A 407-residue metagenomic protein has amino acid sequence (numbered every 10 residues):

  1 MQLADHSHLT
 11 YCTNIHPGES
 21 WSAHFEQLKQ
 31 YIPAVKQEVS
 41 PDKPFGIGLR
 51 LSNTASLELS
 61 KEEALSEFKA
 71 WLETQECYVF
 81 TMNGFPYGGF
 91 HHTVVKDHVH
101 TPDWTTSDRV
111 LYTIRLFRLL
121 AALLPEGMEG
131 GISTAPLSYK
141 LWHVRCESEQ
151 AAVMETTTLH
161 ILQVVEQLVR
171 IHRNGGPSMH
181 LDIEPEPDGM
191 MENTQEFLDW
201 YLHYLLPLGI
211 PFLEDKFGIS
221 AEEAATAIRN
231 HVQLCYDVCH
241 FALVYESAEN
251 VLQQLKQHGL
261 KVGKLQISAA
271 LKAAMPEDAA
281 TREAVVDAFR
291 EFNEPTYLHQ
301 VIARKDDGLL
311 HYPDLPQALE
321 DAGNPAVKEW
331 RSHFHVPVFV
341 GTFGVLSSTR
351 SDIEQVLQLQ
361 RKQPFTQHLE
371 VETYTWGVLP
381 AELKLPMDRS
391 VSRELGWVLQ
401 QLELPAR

Functional and structural regions predicted by a protein language model:
M1-G127, G131, Q163, I228-C235 (+2 more regions): N-terminal pre-domain/capping segments
N14-H16, R50-T54, G84-Y87, A135-Y139 (+5 more regions): Active-site beta-loop-alpha junctions enriched in small/polar residues
H24-P33, K61-F68, A151-Q167, L198-L208 (+3 more regions): Well-ordered, non-membrane alpha-helical segments in soluble/globular domains
L57-K61, H92, W142-V144, E192-E196 (+3 more regions): A short acidic (Asp/Glu
E73-E76, K256, F334, R361: Anion (oxyanion) recognition and catalysis
T93-Q233, L243: Active-site acidic/histidine proton-transfer and metal-coordination neighborhood in alpha/beta enzyme cores
I171-L319, V327, V336: Acidic/histidine-rich catalytic cores of soluble enzymes
K261, R304-A406: Flexible, acidic glycine-rich loops studded with aromatic residues
